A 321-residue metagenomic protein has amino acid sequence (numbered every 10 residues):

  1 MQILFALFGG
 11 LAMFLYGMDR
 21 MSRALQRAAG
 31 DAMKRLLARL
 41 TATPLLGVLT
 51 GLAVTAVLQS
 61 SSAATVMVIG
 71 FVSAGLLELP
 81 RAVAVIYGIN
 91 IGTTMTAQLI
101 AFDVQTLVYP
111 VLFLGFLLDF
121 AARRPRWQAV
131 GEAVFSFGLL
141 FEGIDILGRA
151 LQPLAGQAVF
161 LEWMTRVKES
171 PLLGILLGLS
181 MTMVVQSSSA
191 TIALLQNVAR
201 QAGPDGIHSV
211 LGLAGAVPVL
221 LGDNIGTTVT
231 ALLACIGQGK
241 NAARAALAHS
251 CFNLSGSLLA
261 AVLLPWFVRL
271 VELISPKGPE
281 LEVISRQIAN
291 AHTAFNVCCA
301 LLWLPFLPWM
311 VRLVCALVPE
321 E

Functional and structural regions predicted by a protein language model:
M1, E78-I86, Q98-I146, W163-M164: Signature of multi-pass transmembrane helix bundles
M1-P44, V134-S180, V198, H208-S209: Helix-loop-helix hairpins and the membrane-proximal interhelical loops of multi-pass alpha-helical transport proteins
L7-D19, G51-T55, L112-A121, S136-I146 (+3 more regions): Hydrophobic core segments of alpha-helical transmembrane domains in multi-pass membrane transport and ion-translocation
L11, D31, R35, R39 (+16 more regions): Alpha-helical transmembrane segments of multi-pass membrane proteins, especially transporters and channels
M18-R27, V68-S73, L114-Q128, A231-G237: C-terminal ends of transmembrane helices
R23-Q26, S62-V66, T93-A101, L112 (+3 more regions): Alpha-helical transmembrane segments and their lipid-water interface positions in multi-pass membrane proteins
T55-L58, V66-G92, L99-L107, L118-D119 (+5 more regions): Membrane-interfacial helix-loop connectors
I144, L151-V167, A234-E321: Transmembrane alpha-helical segments and their short flanking loops that form helix-hairpins/helix-helix interfaces
